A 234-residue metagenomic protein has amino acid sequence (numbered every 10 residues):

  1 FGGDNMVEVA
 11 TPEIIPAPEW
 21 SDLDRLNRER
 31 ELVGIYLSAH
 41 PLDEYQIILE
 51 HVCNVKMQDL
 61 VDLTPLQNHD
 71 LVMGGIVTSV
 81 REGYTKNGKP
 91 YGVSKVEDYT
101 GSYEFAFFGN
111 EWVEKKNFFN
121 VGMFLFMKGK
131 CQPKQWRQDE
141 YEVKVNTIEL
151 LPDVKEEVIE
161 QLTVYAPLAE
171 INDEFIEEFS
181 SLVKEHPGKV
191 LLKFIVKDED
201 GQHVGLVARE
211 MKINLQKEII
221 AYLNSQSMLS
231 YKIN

Functional and structural regions predicted by a protein language model:
F1-N234: Noncatalytic, beta-rich nucleic-acid-contacting surfaces in large DNA/RNA-processing enzymes
